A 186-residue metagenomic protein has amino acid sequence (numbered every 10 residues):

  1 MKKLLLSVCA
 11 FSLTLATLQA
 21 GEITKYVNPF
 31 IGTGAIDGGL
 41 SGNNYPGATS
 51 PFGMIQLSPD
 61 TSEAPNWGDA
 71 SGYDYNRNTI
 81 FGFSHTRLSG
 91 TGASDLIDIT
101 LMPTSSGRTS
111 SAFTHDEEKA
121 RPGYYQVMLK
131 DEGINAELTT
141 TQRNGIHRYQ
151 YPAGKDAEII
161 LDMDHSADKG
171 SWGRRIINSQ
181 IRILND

Functional and structural regions predicted by a protein language model:
M1-L4: Positively charged n-region of N-terminal signal peptides that target proteins for export
S7-T14: Bacterial N-terminal signal peptides
A20-D186: Accessory carbohydrate-recognition regions in carbohydrate-active enzymes
